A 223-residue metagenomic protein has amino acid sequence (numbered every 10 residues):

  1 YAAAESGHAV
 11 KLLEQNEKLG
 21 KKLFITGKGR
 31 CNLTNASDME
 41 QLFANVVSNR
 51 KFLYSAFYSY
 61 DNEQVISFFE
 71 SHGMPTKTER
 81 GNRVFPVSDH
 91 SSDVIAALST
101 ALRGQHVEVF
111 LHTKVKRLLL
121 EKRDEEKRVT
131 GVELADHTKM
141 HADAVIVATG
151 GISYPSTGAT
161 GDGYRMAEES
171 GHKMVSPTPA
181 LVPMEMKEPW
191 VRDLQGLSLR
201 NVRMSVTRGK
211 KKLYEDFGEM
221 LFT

Functional and structural regions predicted by a protein language model:
Y1-E5, T100: Short, well-ordered alpha-helices that flank and scaffold nucleotide-derived cofactor binding pockets
A4-K28: Glycine-rich FAD pyrophosphate-binding loop
S6-H8, H72, Q105, S170: Conserved dinucleotide-binding and phosphotransfer motif residues
Q15, G27, D61, R80-G81 (+2 more regions): A secondary-structure boundary/capping signal
K18, I25, S92-D93, A97-T223: Predominantly flavin-linked oxidoreductase catalytic cores and closely associated redox partners
R30-T78: Glycine-rich active-site loop/strand segments that organize a redox cofactor
D38, N49, D61-F68, H72 (+5 more regions): Generic hydrophobic, aliphatic-rich segments that mediate packing or membrane embedding
S48-A56, E70-S99, G131, A144 (+1 more regions): Helix-loop-beta segment of a Rossmann-like dinucleotide-binding subdomain
